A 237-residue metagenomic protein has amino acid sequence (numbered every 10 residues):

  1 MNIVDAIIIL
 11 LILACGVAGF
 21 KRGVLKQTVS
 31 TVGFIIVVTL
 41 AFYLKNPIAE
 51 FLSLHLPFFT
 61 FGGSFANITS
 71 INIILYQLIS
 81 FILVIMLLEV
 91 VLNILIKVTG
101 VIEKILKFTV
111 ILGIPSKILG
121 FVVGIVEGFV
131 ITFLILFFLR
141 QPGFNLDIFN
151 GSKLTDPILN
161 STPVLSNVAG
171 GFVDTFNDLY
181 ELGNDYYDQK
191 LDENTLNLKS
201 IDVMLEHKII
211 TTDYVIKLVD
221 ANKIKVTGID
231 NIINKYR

Functional and structural regions predicted by a protein language model:
M1-R237: Alpha-helical transmembrane segments and their juxtamembrane interface "caps" in small multi-pass membrane proteins
